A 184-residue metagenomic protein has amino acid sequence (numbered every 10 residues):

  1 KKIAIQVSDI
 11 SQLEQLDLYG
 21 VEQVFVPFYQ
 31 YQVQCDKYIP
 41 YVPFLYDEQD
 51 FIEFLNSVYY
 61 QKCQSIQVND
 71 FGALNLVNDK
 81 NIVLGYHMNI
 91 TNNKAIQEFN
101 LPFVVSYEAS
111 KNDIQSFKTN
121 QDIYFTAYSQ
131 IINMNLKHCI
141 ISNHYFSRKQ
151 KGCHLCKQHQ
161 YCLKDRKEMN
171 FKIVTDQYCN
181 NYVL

Functional and structural regions predicted by a protein language model:
K1-L184: Active-site pocket-lining/capping segments in soluble small-molecule metabolic enzymes
